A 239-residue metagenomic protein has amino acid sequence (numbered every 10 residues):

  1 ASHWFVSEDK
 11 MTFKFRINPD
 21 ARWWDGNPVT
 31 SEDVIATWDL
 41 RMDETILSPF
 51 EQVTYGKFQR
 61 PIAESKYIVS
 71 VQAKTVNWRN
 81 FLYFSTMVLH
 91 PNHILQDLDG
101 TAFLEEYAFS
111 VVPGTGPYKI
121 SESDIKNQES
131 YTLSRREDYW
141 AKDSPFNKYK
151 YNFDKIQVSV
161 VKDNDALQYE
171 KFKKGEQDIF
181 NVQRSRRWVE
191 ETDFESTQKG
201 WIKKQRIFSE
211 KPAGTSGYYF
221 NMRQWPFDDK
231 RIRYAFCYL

Functional and structural regions predicted by a protein language model:
A1, N27-P28, R79-L89, G217-Y219 (+1 more regions): A structural "hinge/loop" feature
S2-L47, E64, S70-Q72, Q168-K171 (+2 more regions): Aromatic- and charge-enriched surface segment that lines or borders ligand/interaction sites
D9, F13, T30-W38, T54 (+9 more regions): Stable alpha-helical elements in mature extracytoplasmic
R16, E51-D99, E106-A108, P117-K119 (+1 more regions): Surface-exposed binding/hinge segments that line and control ligand-binding clefts or catalytic entry sites
R22-W24, N77-F81, Y139-K142, Q168 (+2 more regions): Short beta-strands and strand-coil junctions in structured, solvent-facing domains, enriched
T30-T37, K66-Q72, P117, K150-K155 (+3 more regions): Alpha-helical secondary-structure segments
R41, R60-P61, S121-T132, S159-Q224 (+1 more regions): Extracellular/periplasmic solute-recognition and catalytic clefts
T86-K155, D165-L167: Gly/Pro-rich hinge or "lid" segments in bacterial periplasmic/extracellular proteins
